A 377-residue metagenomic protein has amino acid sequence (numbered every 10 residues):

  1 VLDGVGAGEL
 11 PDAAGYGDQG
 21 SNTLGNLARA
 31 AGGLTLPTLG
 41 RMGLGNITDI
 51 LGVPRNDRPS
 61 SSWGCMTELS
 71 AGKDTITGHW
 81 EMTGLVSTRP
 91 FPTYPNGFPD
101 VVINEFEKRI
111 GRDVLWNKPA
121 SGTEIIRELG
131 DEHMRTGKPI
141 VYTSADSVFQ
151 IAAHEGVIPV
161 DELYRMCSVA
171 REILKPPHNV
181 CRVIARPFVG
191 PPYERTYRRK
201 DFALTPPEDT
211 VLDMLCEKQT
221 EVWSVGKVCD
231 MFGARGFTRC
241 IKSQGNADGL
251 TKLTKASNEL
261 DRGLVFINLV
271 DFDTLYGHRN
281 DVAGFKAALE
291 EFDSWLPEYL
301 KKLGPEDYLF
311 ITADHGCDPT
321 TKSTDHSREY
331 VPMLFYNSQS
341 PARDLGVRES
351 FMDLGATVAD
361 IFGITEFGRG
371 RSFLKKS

Functional and structural regions predicted by a protein language model:
V1-S377: Feature captures the catalytic ectodomains and active-site-proximal regions of enzymes that hydrolyze or transfer
